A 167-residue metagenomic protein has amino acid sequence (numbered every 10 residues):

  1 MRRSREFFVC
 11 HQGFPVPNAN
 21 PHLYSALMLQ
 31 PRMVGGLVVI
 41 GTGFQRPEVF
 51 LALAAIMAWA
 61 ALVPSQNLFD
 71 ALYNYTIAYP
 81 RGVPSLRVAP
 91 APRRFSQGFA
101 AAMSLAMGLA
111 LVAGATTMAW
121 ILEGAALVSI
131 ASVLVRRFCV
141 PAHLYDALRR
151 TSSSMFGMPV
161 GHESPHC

Functional and structural regions predicted by a protein language model:
M1-C167: Membrane-interfacial helix-loop segments of redox and metal-homeostasis proteins, especially TM-loop-TM junctions
